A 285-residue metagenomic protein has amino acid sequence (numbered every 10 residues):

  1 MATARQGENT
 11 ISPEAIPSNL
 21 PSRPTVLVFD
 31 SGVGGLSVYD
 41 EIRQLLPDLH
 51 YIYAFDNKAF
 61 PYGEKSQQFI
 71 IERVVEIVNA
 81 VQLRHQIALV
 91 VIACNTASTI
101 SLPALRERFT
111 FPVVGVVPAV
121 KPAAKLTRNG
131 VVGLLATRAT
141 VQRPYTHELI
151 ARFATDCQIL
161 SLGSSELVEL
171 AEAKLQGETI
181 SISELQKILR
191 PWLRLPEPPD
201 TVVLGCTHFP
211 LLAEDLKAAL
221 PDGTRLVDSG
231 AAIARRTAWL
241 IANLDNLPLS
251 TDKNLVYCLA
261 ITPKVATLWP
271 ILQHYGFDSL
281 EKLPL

Functional and structural regions predicted by a protein language model:
A2-L285: Non-catalytic structural scaffold of enzyme domains
